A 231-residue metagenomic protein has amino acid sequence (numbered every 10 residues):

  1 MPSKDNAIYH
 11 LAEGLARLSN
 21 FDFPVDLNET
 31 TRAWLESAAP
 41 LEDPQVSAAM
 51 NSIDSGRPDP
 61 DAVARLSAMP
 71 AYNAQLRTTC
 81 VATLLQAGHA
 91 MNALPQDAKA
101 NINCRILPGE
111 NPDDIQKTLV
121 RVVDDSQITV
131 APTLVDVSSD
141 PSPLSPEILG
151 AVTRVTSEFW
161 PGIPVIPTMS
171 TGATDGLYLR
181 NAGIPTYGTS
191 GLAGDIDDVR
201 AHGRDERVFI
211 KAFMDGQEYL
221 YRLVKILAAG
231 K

Functional and structural regions predicted by a protein language model:
M1-D215, L227-K231: Metal-dependent amide/peptide-bond hydrolase catalytic core, centered on the "pita-bread" metallohydrolase fold
Y219-L227: C-terminal alpha-helix
